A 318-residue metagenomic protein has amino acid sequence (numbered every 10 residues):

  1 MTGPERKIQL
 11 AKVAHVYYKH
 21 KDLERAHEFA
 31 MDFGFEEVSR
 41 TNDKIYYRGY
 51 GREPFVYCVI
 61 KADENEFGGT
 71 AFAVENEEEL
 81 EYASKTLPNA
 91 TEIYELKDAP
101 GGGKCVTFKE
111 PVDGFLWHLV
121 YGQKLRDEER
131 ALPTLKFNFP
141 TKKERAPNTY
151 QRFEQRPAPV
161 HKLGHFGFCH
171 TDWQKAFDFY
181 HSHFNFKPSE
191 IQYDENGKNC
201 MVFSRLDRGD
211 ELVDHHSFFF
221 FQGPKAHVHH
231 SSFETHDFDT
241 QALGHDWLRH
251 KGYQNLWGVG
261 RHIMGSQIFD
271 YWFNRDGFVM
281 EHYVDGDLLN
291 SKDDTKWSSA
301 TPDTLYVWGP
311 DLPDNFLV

Functional and structural regions predicted by a protein language model:
M1-E24, G69-T70, A131-Q174, K187 (+1 more regions): N-terminal beta-strand motif that seeds the catalytic metal site of vicinal oxygen chelate
M1-T107, Y121: An N-terminus-focused feature that recognizes amino-terminal "leader" regions
T2-R6, P88-P159, V202-R205, G252-V318: Vicinal oxygen chelate
I8-P54, P111, F168-V213: Core segments of cupin and vicinal oxygen chelate
K12-K21, K61-T86, K104-F115, K162-T171 (+2 more regions): Vicinal oxygen chelate
V16-Y18, F29, V38, R48 (+11 more regions): A structural feature that tracks compact, well-ordered secondary-structure segments with a strong bias toward
D43-K44, E66, P100-K104, N196-K198 (+2 more regions): Short acidic/glycine-enriched loop/turn segments that link adjacent beta-strands
W173-G260, Q267, N274-D276: Structured core of small recognition/catalytic domains
